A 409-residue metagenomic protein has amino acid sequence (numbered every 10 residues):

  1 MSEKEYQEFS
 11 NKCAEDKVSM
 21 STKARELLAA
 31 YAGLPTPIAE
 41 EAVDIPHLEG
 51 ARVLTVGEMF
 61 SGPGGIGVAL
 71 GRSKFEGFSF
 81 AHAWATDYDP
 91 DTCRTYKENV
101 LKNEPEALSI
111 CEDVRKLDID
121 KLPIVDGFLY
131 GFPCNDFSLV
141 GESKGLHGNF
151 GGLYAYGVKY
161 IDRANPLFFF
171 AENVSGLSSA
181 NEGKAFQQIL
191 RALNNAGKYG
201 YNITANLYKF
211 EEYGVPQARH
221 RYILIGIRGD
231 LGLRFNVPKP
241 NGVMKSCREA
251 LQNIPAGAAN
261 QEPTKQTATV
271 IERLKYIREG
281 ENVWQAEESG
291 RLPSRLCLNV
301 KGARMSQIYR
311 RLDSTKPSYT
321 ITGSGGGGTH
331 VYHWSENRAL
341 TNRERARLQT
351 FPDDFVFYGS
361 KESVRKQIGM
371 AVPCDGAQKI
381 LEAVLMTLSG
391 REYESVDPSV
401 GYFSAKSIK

Functional and structural regions predicted by a protein language model:
E8, K12, D16-A39: Short, basic amphipathic alpha-helical segments that act as recognition/interaction helices in nucleic-acid-binding
P35-P46, G50, A185-F186, P373-V384: Class I S-adenosyl-L-methionine
A42-N165, S175-S179, K184-Q187, N194: Core alpha/beta nucleotide-donor-binding catalytic domains of modification enzymes
V53-V56, R219-R221, K316-S318: Extracellular structured ligand-interaction cores
K97, I223-I227, T322: Short, well-ordered beta-strand micro-motif
L117-V125, N135-I308: Class I S-adenosyl-L-methionine
V270-K409: C-terminal target-recognition/interaction regions appended to catalytic cores
